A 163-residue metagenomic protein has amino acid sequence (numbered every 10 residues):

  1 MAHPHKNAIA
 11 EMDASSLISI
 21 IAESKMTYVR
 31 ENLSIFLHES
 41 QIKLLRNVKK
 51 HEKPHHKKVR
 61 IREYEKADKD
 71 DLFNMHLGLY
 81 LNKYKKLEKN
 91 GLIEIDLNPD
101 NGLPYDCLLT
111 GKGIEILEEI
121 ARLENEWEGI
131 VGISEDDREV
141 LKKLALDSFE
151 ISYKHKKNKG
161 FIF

Functional and structural regions predicted by a protein language model:
M1-E39, N90-L92: N-terminal leader segment of winged-helix/HTH proteins
T27-L79: N-terminal helix-turn-helix DNA-binding core of bacterial DNA-binding proteins
F36-L37, L109, I133-D137: Alpha-helical hairpin
L79-N90: Basic amphipathic alpha-helical segments that dock to polyanions
E88-N98: A short, conserved structural fragment
P99-I120: Basic, amphipathic "hinge/linker" alpha-helix immediately C-terminal to the N-terminal HTH DNA-binding motif
E118-F163: Terminal interaction helix/tail motif
